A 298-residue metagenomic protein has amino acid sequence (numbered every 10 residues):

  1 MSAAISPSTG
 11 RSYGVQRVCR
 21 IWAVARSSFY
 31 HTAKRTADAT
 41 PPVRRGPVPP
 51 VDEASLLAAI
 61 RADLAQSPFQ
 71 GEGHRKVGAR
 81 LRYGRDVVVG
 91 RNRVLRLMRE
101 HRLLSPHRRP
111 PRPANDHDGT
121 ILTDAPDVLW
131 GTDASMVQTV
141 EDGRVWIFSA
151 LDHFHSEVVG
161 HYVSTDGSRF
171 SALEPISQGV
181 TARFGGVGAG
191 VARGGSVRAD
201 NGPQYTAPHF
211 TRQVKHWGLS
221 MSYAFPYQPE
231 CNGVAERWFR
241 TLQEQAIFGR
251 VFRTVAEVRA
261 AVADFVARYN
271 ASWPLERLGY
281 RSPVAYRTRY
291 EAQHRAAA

Functional and structural regions predicted by a protein language model:
M1-A298: Charged DNA-binding/catalytic regions of mobile-element recombinases
